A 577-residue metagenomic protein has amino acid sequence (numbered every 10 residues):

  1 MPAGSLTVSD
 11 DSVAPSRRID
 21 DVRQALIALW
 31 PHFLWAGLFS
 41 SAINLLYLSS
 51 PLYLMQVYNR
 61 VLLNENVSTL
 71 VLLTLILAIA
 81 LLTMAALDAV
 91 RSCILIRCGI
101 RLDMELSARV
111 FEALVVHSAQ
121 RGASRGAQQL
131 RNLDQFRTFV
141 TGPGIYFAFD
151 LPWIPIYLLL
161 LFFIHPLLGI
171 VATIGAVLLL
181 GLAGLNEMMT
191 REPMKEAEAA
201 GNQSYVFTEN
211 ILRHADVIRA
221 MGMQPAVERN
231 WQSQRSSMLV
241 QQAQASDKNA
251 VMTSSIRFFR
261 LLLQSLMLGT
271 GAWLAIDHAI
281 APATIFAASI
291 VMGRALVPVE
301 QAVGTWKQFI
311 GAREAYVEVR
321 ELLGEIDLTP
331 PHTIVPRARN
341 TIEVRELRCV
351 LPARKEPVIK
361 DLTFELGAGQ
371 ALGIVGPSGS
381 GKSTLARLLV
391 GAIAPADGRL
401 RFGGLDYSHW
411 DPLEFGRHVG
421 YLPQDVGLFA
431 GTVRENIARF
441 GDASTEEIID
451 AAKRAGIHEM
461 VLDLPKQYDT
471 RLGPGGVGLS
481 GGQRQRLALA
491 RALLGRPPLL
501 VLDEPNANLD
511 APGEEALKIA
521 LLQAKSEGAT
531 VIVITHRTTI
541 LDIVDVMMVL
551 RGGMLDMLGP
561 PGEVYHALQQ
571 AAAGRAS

Functional and structural regions predicted by a protein language model:
M1-Y47, L63, V67-L72, R91 (+10 more regions): Membrane-integrated ABC transporters
R23-P31, A119-Q120, Q128-V140, G144 (+7 more regions): An intracellular "coupling" helix at the cytosolic face of ABC transporter transmembrane type-1 domains
F33-L87, I94, F162-L167, H278-P282: Transmembrane helix-loop-helix hairpins at lipid-water interfaces of multipass membrane proteins, especially the type-1
S40, L73-A80, Y146-E196, G269-I280 (+1 more regions): Transmembrane helices of ABC transporter permease
I76-D88, G175-L178, N249, T253-L263 (+2 more regions): Hydrophobic alpha-helical segments in the permease module
I96, M223, D247, A295-L322: Cytosolic ends of transmembrane helices, especially the final helix of ABC transmembrane type-1 domains
V390: Helix-to-loop junction immediately C-terminal to a conserved catalytic motif
H409, R434-P474, I519, Q523: ABC ATPase nucleotide-binding domain helical subdomain, centered on the C-loop/LSGGQ "ABC signature"
